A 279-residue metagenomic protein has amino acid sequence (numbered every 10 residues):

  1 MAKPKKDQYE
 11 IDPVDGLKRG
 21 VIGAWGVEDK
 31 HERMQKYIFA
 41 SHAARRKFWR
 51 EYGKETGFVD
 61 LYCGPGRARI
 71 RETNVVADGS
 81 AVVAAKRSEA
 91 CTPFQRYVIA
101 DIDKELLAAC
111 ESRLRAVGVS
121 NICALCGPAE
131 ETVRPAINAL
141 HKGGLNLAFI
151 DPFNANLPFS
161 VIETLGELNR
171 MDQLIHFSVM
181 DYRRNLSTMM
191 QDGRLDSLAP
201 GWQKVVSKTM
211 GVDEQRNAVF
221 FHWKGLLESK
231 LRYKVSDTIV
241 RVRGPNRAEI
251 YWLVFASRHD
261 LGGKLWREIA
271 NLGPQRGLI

Functional and structural regions predicted by a protein language model:
M1-E32: Basic, amphipathic N-terminal segments that precede the first structured/catalytic domain
G20, D29, R33-P135: SAM cofactor-binding core of SAM-dependent methyltransferases, primarily the Rossmann-like beta-alpha-beta module
C63-A68, E105, N154-A155, M180 (+1 more regions): Short, solvent-exposed loop/turn segments at secondary-structure junctions
A68-T73, A108-S112, P135-I137, L157-I162 (+3 more regions): A short acidic (Asp/Glu
I122-D196: Active-site segment flanking the S-adenosylmethionine/decSAM binding pocket in AdoMet-dependent transferases
R184-A248: A conserved mid-domain beta-alpha-beta active-site/ligand-binding segment of alpha/beta enzyme cores
E249-A256: Short hydrophobic/aromatic beta-strand or adjacent loop that forms the aromatic wall/cage of a ligand/substrate-binding
D260-I279: Flexible, glycine-/basic-rich loop-and-beta segments that form/coincide with the SAM-dependent methyltransferase
